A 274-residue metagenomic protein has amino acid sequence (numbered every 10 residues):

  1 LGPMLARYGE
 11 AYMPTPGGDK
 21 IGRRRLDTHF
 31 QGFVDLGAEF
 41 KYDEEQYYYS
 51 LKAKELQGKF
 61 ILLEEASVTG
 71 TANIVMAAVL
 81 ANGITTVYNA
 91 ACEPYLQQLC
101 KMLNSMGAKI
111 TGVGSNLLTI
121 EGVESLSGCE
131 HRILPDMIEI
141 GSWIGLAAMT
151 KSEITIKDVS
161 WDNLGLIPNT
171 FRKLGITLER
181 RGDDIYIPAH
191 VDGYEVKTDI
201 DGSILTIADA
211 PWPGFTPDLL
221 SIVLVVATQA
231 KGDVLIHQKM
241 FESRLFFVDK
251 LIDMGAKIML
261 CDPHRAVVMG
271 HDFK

Functional and structural regions predicted by a protein language model:
L1-K274: Short, structured segments at the rim of ligand-binding sites
